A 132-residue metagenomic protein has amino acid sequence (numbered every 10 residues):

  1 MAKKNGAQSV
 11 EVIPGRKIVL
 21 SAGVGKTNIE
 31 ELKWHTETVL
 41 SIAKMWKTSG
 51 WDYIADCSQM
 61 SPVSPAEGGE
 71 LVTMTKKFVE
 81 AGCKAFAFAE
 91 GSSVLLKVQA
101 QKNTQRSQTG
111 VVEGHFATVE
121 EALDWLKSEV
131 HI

Functional and structural regions predicted by a protein language model:
M1-I132: Amphipathic, Lys/Arg-enriched alpha-helical "gate/interface" segment within cytosolic domains that mediates
